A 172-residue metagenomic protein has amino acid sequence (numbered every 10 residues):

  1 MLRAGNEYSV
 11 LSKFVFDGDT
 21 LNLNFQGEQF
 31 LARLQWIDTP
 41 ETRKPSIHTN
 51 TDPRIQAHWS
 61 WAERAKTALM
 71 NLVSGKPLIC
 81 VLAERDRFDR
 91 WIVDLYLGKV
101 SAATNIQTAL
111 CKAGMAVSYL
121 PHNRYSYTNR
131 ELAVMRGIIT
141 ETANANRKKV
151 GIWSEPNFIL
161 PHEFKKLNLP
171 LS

Functional and structural regions predicted by a protein language model:
M1-S172: Small beta-barrel nucleic-acid-binding modules, primarily SNase/OB-fold domains and secondarily Tudor-like barrels
